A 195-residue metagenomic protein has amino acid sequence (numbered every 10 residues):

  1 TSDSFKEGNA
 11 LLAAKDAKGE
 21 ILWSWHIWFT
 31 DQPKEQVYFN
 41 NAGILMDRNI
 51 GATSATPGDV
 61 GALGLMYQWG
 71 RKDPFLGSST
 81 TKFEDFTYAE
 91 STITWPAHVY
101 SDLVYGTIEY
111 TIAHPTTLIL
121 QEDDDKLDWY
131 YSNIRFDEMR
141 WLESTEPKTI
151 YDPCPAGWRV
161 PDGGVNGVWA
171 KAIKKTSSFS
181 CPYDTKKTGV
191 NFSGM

Functional and structural regions predicted by a protein language model:
T1-E7, L11, K18, W23-M195: Conserved positions within compact, well-structured domain cores
